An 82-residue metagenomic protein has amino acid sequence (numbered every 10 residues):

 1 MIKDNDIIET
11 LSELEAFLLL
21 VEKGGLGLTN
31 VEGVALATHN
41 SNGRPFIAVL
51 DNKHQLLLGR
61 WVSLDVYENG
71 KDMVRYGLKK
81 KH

Functional and structural regions predicted by a protein language model:
M1-H82: Sequence/structural signature of beta-propeller domains
